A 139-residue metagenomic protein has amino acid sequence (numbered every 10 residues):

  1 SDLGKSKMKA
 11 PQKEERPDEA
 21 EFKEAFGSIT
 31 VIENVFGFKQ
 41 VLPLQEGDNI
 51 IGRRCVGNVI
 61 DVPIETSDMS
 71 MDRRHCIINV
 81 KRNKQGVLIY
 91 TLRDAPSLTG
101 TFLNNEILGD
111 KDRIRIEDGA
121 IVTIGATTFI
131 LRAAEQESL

Functional and structural regions predicted by a protein language model:
S1-S67, N79, N83-I89, A133-L139: Intrinsically disordered, low-complexity acidic Ser/Thr-rich regulatory segments
Q45-T128: Forkhead-associated
